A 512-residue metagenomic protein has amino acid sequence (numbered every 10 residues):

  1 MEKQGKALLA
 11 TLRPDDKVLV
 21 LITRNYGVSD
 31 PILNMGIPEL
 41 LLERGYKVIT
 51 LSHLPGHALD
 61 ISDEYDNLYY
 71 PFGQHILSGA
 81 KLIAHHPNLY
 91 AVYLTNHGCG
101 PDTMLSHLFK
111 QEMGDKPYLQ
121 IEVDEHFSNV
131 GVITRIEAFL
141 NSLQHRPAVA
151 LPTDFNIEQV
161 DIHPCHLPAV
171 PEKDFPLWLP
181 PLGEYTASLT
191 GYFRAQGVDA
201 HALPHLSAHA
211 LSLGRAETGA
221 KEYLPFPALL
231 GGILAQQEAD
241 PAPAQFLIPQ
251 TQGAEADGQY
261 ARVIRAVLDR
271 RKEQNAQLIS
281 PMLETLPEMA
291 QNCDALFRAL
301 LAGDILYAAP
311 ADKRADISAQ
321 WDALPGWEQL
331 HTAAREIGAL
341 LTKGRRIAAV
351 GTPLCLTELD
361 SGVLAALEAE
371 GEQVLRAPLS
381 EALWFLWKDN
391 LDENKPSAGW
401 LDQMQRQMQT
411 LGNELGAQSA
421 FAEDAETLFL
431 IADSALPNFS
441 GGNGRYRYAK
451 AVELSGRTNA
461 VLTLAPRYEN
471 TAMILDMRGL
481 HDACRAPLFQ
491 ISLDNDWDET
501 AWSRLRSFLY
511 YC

Functional and structural regions predicted by a protein language model:
M1-C512: An N-terminal assembly and electron-transfer interface module characteristic of large anaerobic redox and radical
